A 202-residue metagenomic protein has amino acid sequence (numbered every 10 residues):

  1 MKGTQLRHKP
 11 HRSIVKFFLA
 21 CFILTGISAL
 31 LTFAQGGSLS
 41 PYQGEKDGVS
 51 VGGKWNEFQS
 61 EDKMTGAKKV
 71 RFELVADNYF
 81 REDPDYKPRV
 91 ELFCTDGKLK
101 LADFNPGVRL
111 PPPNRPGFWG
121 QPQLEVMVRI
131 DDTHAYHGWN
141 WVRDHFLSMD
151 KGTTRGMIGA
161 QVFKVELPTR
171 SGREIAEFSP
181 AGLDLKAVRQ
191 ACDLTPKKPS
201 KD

Functional and structural regions predicted by a protein language model:
M1-K16: N-terminal secretory signal peptides that target proteins for export/translocation
F18-A29: Bacterial N-terminal signal peptides
F33-D202: A generic "folded-domain core" signal
